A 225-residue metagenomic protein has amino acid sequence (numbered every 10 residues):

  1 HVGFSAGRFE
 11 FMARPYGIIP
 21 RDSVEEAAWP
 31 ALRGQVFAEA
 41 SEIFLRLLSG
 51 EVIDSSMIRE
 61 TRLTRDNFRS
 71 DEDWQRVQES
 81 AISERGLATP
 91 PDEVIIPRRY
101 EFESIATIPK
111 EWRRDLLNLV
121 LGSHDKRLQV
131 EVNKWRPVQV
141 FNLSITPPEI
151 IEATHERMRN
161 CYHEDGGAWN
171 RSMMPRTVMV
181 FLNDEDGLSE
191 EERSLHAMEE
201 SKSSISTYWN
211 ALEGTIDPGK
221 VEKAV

Functional and structural regions predicted by a protein language model:
H1-A13, R33, F37: FAD-binding core of FAD-dependent oxidoreductases, characterized by glycine-rich FAD pyrophosphate-binding loops
V2-A6, L117-G122, P137-N142, S172-M179: Hydrophobic faces of well-ordered beta-strands that scaffold small-molecule active sites in alpha/beta enzyme cores
A6-E10, V52, D125, I145-P147 (+1 more regions): Active-site-proximal loop/turn and secondary-structure-junction residues that shape catalytic pockets, frequently
F9-R14, S55, R65-F68, R127-L128: Short, well-ordered, mixed-charge alpha-helical segments that flank or form enzyme active sites
A13-I18, G187-L188: Short aromatic-enriched loop/helix-cap "lid" or pocket-rim segments at secondary-structure transitions that line
S23-P109, E149-V225: An alpha-helical appendage that flanks or caps ligand/catalytic pockets
P109-R114, V138: Short, surface-exposed connector motifs at secondary-structure boundaries
G122-I150: A conserved active-site cap/scaffold subdomain adjacent to cofactor or substrate pockets
